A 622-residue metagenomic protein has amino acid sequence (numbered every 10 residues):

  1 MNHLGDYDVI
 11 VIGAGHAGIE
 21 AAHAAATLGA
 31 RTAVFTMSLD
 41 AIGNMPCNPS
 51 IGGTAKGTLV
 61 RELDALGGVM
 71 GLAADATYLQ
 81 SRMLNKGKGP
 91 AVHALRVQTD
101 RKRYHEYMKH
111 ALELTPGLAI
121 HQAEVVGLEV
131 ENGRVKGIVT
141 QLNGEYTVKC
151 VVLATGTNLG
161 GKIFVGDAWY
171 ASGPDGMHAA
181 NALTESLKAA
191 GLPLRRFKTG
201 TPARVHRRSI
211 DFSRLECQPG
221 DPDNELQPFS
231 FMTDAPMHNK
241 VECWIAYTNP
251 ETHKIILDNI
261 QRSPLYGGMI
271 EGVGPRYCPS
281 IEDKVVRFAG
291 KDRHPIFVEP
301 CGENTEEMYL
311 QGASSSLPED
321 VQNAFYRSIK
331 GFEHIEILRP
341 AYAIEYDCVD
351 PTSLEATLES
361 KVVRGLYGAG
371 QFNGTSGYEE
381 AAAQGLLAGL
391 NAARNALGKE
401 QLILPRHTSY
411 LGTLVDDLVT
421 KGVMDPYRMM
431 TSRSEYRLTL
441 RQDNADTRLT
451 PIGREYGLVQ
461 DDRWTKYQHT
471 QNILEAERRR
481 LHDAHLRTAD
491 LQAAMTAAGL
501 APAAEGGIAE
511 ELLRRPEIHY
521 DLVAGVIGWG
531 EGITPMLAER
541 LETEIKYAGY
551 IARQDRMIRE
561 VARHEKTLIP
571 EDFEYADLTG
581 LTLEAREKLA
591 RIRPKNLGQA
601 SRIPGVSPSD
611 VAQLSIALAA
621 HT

Functional and structural regions predicted by a protein language model:
H3-A17: Beta1/beta-strand and adjacent pyrophosphate-binding region of the FAD-binding site in flavoprotein oxidoreductases
G5, Q141-C150: Core beta-strand elements of the Rossmann-like FAD/NAD(P) dinucleotide-binding domain in flavoenzyme oxidoreductases
H23-E131, L142, A154-A171, H178-L183 (+2 more regions): Conserved N-terminal/central alpha/beta ligand/cofactor-binding core
S38-D40, K56, M83, T184-N323 (+4 more regions): An anion/pyrophosphate-binding glycine-rich loop and adjacent beta-alpha core in soluble alpha-beta enzymes
C150, T155-L159, L317, K330: Glycine-/small-residue-rich beta->alpha transition segments that form the dinucleotide
Y309-T375, I403-D416, T534-K588, R593: A glycine-rich dinucleotide-binding beta-alpha-beta segment and adjacent secondary-structure elements that constitute
A381-L402: Internal hydrophobic alpha-helix adjacent to the cofactor/substrate pocket in enzyme cavities
R433, T439, A445, T450-A612 (+1 more regions): Extended, charge-enriched "interface" segments that sit outside catalytic cores
